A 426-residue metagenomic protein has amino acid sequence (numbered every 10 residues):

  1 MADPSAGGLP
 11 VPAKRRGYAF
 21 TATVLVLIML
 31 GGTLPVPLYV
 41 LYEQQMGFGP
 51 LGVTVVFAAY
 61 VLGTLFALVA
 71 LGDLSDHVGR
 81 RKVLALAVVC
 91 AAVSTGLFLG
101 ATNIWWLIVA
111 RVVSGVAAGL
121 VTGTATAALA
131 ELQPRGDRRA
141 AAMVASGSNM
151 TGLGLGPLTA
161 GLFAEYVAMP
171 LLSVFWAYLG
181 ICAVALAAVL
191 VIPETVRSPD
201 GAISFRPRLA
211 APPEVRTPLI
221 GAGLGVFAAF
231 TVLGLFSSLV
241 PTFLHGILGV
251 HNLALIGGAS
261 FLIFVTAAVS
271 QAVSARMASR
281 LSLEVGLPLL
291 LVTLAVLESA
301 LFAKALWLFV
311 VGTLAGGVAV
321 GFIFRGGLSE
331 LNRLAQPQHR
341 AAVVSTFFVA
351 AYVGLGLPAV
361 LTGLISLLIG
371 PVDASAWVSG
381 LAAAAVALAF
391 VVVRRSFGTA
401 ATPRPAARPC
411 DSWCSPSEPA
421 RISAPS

Functional and structural regions predicted by a protein language model:
G47, G79, G100-W105, A168 (+1 more regions): Helix-breaking motifs and short loop linkers at transmembrane-helix boundaries and internal kinks in secondary membrane
F66-T102: Conserved MFS/SLC helix-loop-helix module at the cytosolic interface between two early adjacent transmembrane helices
W105-S114, W307-A315: Paired small-residue
V112-G147: Cytoplasmic helix-loop-helix junction between adjacent transmembrane helices in 12-TM secondary transporters
M143-L190: Helix-loop-helix hairpin linking two adjacent transmembrane segments in secondary transporters
S173-A188, S375-V391: Symmetry-related core transmembrane helices of the 12-TM Major Facilitator Superfamily/SLC fold
L283-R325: C-terminal transmembrane helical hairpin of 12-TM major facilitator-type secondary transporters
E330-I369: A late C-terminal transmembrane helix in Major Facilitator Superfamily
